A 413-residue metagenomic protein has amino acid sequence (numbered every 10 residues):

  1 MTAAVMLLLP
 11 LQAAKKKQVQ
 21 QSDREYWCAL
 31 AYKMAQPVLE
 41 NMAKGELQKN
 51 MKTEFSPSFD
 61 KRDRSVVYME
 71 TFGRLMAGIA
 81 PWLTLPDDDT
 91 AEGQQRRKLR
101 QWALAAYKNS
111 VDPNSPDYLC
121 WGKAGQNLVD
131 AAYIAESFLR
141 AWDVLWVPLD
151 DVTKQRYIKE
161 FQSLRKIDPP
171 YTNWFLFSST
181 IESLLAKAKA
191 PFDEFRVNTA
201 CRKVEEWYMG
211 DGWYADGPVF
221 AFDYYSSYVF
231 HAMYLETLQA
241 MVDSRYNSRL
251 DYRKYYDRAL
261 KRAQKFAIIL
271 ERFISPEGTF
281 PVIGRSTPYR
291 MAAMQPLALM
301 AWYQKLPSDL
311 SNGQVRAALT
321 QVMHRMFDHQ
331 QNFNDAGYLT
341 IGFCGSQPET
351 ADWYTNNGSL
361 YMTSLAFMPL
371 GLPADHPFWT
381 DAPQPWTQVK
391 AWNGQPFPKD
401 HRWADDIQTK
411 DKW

Functional and structural regions predicted by a protein language model:
M1-A13: N-terminal export signals
A14-T71, A77, P81, Q101-K108: Low-complexity, Ser/Thr/Pro/Gly-enriched N-terminal "stalk/linker" regions
E40-D63, V111-D112, P116, V322-W413: CBM-like carbohydrate-recognition segments
Y68, I79-W82, R96-L260, R272-Q295 (+1 more regions): Aromatic-lined, polymer-binding surfaces characteristic of secreted/periplasmic polysaccharide-degrading enzymes
A77, L83-D87, D411-K412: Beta-sandwich/jelly-roll carbohydrate-recognition scaffolds of carbohydrate-active enzymes
A91-E92: Long, charge-dense tracts
K254, R258-D352, D381-G394: Non-catalytic carbohydrate-binding regions of carbohydrate-active enzymes
